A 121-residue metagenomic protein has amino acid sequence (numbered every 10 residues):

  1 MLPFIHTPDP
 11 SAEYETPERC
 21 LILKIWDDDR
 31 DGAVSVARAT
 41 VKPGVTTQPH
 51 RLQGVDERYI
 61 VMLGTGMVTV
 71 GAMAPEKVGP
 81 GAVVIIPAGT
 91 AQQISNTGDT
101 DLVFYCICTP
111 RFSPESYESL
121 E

Functional and structural regions predicted by a protein language model:
M1-V34, S116-E121: A short, N-terminal "cap"/entry segment at the start of jelly-roll beta-barrel domains of the cupin/DSBH fold
R30-D31, G54, M73, D99-T100: Short strand-connecting beta-turns/loops that link adjacent beta-strands
A37-Q53: Conserved short histidine dyad/triad with adjacent acidic residue
G54-D56, I60-G66, G71: Glycine- and acidic-residue-biased ligand/ion/polar-headgroup-sensing regions
A72-A88: Short acidic-glycine-tyrosine-enriched beta hairpin
P75, A88-P114: Ligand-binding loop in jelly-roll beta-barrel domains
